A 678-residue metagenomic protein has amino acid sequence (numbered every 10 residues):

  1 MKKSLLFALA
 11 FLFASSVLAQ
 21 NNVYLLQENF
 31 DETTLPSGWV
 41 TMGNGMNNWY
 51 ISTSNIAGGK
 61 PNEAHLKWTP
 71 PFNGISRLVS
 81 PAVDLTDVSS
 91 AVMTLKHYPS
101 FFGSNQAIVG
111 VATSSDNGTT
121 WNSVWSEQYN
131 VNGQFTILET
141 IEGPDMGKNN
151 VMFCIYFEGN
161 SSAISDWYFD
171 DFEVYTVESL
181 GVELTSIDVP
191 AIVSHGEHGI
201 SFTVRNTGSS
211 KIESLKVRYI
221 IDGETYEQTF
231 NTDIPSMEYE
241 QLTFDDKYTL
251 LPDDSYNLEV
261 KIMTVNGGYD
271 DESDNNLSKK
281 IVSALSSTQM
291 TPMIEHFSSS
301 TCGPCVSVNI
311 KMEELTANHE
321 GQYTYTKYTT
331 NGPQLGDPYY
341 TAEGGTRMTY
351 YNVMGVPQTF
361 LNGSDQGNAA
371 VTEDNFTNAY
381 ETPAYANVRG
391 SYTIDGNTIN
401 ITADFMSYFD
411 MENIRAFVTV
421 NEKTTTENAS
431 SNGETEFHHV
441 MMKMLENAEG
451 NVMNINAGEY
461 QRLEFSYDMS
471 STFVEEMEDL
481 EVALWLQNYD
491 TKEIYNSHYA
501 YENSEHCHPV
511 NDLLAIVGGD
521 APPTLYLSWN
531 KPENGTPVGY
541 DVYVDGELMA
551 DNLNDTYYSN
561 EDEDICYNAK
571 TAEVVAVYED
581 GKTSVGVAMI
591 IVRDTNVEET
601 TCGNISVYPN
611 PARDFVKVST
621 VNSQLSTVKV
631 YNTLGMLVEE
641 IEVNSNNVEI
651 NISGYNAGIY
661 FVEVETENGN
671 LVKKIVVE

Functional and structural regions predicted by a protein language model:
F7, S15, G539-L548, C566-T571 (+1 more regions): C-terminal outer-membrane/trafficking sorting elements
N21-G74: Extracellular glycan-recognition surfaces and repeat-rich motifs
V23, P70-I75, Y175-S194, A284-P292 (+4 more regions): Residue-level detector of functionally pivotal "anchor" positions at catalytic/ligand-binding pockets or at interdomain
N73-R77, E158-V177, D270-S273, D490-Y501: Extracellular carbohydrate recognition
L95, A403, P523-G535: Conserved aromatic anchor
T119-M146: Extracellular carbohydrate recognition and processing domains and analogous Trp-centered ligand-binding platforms
G321-H506: Short, conserved sequence motifs used for protein processing/export or organelle targeting and for catalysis
N560-K582: Beta-strand-rich modules
